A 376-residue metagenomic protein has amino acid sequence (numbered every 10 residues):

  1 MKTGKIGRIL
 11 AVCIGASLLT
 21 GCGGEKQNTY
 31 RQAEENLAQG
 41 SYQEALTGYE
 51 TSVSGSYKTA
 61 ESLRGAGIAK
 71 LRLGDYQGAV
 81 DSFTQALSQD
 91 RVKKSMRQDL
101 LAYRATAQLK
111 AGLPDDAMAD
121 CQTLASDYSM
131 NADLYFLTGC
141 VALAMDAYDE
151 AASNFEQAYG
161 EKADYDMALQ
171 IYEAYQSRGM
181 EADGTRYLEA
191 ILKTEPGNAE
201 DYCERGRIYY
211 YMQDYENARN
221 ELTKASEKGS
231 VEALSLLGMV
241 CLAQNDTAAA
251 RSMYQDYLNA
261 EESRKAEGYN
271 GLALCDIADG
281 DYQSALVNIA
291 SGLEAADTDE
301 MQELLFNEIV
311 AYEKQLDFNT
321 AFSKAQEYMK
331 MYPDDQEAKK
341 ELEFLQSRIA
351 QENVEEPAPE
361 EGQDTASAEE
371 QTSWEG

Functional and structural regions predicted by a protein language model:
L18-G21: C-terminal motif of bacterial Sec signal peptides marking the signal peptidase cleavage site
Q27-N28, E61, S95-D99, D133 (+7 more regions): Start-of-helix register in tetratricopeptide repeats
A38-Q39, R72, K110, A144-M145 (+6 more regions): Register position in tetratricopeptide repeats
Y57, R91, S95, S129 (+6 more regions): Short coil turns that delineate tetratricopeptide repeat
G65, R72, D99-Y103, F136-L137 (+6 more regions): Canonical tetratricopeptide repeat
